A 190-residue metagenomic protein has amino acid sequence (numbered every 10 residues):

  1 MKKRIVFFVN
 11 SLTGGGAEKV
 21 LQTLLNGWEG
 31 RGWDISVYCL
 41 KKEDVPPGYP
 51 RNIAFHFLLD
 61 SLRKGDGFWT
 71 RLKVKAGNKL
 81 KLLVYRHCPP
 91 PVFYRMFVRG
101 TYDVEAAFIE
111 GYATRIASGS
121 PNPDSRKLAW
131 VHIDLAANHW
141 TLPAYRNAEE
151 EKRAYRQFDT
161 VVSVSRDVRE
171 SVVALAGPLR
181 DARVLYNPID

Functional and structural regions predicted by a protein language model:
M1-G14, C39-K41: Nucleotide-activated donor-dependent transferases that construct or modify glycoconjugates
F8, G16-E29, D44-P47: Short amphipathic alpha-helix
C39, A107-F108, S163-V164: Short beta-strand scaffold positions
F57-P90: A short, charged, and often flexible helix/loop element on the N-terminal side of the glycosyltransferase catalytic
Y85-V98, V104-D124: An aromatic- and histidine-rich active-site surface loop
P91-Y102, A144-S163: Membrane-proximal helix-turn-helix segments that form the acceptor-binding/catalytic region of lipid-linked
G111-R115, R126-A144, T160: A short, histidine- and acid-enriched strand-loop-helix "catalytic/donor-clamping" loop that lines the nucleotide-sugar
D167, P188: Carbohydrate-associated surface elements
